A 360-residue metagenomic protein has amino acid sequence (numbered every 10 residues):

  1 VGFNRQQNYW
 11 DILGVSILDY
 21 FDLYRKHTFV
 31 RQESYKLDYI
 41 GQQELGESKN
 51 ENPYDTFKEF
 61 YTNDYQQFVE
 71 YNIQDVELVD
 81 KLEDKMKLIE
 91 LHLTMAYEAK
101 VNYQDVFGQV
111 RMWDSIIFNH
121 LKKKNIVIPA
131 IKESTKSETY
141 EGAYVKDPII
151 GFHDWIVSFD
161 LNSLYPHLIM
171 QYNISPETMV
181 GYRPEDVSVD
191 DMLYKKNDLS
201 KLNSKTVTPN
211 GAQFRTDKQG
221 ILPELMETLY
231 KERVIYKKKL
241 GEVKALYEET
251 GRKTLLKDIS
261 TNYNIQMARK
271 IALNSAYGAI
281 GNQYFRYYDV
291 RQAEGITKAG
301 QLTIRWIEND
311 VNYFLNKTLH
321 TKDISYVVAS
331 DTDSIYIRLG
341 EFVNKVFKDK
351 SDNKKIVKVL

Functional and structural regions predicted by a protein language model:
V1-D11, G46, E51, K58 (+7 more regions): Non-catalytic nucleic-acid-binding interfaces of large nucleic-acid enzymes and RNP effectors
V1-V76: Active-site-proximal helix-loop-helix substrate-binding element of RNase H-like nuclease domains
N4-V15, V30-E33, E70-Q74, F118-H120 (+8 more regions): A general structural signal for short secondary-structure junctions and capping/turn motifs
L18, D22, Y35-Y39, Q43 (+6 more regions): Residues on a specific face of well-ordered alpha-helices
T28-V30, L168-Q171, F347-K348: Short conserved micro-motifs at the rims of enzyme active sites and ligand-binding pockets
L45-F57, T178-G181, H320-V328: Short, surface-exposed acidic
K58-P176, Y182, R252-D310, A329 (+1 more regions): Common nucleic-acid-contacting/processivity interface regions adjacent to the catalytic cores of nucleic-acid enzymes
L161-L164, I174-S175, R183-L360: Conserved catalytic core of nucleic-acid polymerases
